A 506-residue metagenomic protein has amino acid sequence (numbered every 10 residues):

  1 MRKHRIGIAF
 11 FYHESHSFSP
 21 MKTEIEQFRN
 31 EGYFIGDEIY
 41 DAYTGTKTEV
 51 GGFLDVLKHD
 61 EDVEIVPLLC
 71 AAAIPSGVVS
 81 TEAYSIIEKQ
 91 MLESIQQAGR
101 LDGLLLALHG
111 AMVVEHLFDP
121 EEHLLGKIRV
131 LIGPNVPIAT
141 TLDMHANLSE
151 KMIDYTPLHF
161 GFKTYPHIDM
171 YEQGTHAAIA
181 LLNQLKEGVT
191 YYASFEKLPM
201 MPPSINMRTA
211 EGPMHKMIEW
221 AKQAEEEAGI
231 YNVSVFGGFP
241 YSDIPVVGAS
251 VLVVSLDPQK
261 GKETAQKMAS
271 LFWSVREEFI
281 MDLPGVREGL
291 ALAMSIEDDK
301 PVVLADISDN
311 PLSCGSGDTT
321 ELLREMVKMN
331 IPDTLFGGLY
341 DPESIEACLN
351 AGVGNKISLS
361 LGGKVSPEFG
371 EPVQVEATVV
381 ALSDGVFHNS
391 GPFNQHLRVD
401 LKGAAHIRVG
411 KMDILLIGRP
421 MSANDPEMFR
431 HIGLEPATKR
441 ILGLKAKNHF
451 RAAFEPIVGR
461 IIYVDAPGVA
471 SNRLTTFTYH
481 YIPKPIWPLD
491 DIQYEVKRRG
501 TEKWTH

Functional and structural regions predicted by a protein language model:
M1-H59: N-terminal amphipathic/basic leader segments beginning at the initiator methionine
M1-K3, H59-D62, P67, E93-D102 (+1 more regions): Glycine-rich phosphate/diphosphate-binding loops that line cofactor/substrate pockets in enzymes
I6, I205-K411, L415-R419: Hard-cation-handling environments
G7, F11-E14, F18-P20, F28-R29 (+6 more regions): Active-site histidine-anchored catalytic micro-motif
L54-P75, V79-A83, I87-S94: Low-complexity, highly charged intrinsically disordered N-terminal segments that act as targeting/localization
E64-V66, P75, A139, A146-S149 (+2 more regions): Cap/lid and interdomain-hinge subdomains that line or gate substrate/regulatory clefts in soluble alpha/beta enzymes
P67, W273, V386-H506: Extended hydrophobic packing segments that form well-structured cores
K186-Y191, E196, M200-A228, V246 (+2 more regions): Flexible inter-domain linker/hinge segments
